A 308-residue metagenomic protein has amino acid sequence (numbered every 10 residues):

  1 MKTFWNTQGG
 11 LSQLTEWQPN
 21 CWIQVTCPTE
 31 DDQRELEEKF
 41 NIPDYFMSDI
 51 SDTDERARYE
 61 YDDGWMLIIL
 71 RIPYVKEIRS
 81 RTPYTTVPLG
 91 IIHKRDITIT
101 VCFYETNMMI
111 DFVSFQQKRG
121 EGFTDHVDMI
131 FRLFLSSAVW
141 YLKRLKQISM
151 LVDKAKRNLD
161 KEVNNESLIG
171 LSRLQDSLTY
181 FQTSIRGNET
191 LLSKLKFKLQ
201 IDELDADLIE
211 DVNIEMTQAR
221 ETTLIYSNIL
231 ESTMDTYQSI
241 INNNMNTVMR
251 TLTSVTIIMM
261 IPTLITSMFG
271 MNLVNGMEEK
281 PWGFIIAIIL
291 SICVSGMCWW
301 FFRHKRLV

Functional and structural regions predicted by a protein language model:
M1-F197, I201-E203, D211, E215-Q218 (+2 more regions): Peripheral, non-transmembrane regulatory/ligand-interaction domains of membrane transport proteins
N41, T217-V308: Hydrophobic alpha-helical transmembrane segments and their immediately adjacent juxtamembrane loops
